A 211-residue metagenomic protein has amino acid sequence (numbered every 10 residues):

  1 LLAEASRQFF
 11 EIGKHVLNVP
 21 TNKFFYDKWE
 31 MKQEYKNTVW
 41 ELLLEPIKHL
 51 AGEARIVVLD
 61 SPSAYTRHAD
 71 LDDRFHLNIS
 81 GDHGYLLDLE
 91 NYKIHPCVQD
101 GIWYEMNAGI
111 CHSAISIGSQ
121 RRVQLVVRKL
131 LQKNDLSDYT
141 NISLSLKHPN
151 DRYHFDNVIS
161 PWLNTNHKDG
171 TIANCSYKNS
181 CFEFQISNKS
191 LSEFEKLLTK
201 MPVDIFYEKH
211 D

Functional and structural regions predicted by a protein language model:
L1-L43, A173-Q185, E195-L198, P202-H210: Non-heme Fe(II)/2-oxoglutarate
E41-S61: A short glycine-rich, His/Asp/Glu-containing loop-to-beta-strand
V58, A69-G84, R128: Short, conserved beta-strand element in jelly-roll/cupin
Y65-R67, Y85-L87, P96, M106-S119: Short beta-strand His + acidic residue motifs that chelate non-heme Fe in jelly-roll/DSBH and cupin folds
F75-I79, W103-E105, S119-D135: A short hydrophobic beta-strand segment most commonly corresponding to one strand of the jelly-roll/cupin
N78-Q99: A short beta-strand-loop-beta hairpin characteristic of the jelly-roll/cupin
H83, D100, G109, R122-V123 (+3 more regions): Long, contiguous binding/interaction regions
L144-A173, L197-L198: Short amphipathic alpha-helix segments
